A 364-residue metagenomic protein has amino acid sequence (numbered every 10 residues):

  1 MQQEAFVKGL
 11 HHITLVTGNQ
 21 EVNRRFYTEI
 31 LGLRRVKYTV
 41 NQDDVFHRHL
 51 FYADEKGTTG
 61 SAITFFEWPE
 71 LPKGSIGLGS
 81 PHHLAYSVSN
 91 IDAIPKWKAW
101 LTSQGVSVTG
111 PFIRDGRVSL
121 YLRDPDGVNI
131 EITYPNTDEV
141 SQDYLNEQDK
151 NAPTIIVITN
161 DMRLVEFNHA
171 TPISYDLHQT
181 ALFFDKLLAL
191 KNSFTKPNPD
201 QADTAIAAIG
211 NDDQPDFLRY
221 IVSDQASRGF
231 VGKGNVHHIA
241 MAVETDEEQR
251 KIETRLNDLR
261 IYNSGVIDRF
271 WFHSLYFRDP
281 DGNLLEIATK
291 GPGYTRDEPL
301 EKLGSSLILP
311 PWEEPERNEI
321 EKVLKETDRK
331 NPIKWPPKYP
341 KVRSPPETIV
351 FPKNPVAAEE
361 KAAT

Functional and structural regions predicted by a protein language model:
E4, V40-Q42, S75-I76, D161: Short consensus segments that form the blades of beta-propeller domains, in both extracellular/periplasmic
V7-H11, V16-R25, G57-T58, W68-P69 (+3 more regions): Vicinal oxygen chelate
V16-T59, P111, P172-L218, P355-A357 (+1 more regions): Core segments of cupin and vicinal oxygen chelate
T39, E70-S75, Q225-G229: ER-lumen resident redox/N-glycosylation machinery signature
A62, N129-I132, F217, I287: Short glycine-/small-residue motifs
A62-T64, L71-P72, E131-R163: Short, flexible helix-coil linker/hinge segments at the edges of structured domains or between repeats
I132-D138, V222-D224, I287-Y294: Short beta->alpha transition motifs characteristic of CBS
I158-R250, N257-R260: Surface-exposed interaction/gating patches
